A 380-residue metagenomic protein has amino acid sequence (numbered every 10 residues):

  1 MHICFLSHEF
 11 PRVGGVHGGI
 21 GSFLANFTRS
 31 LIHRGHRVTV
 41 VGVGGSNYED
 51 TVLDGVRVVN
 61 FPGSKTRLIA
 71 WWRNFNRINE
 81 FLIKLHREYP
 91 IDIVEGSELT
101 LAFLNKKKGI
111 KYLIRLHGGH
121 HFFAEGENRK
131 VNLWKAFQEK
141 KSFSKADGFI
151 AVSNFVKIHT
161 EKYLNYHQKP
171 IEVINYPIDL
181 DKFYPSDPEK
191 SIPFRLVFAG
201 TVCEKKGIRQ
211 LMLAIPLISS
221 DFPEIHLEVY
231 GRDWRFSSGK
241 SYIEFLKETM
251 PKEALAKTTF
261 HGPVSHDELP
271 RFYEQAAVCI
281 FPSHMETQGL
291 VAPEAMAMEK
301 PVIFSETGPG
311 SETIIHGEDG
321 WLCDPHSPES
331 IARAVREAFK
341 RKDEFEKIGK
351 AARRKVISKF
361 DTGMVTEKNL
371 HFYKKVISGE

Functional and structural regions predicted by a protein language model:
G44, F155, P177: Carbohydrate-associated surface elements
F143, P263, R271-A276: Short alpha-helical donor nucleotide-sugar binding micro-motif in glycosyltransferases
E189-K206, M212-I215, E228: Conserved donor-binding/catalytic core segment of Leloir-type glycosyltransferases
H226-E244: Glycosyltransferase donor-sugar binding loop
K240-V264: Nucleotide-activated donor-binding/catalytic signature segment of Leloir-type glycosyltransferases, i.e., the conserved
H284: Aromatic "clamp/platform" in nucleotide-sugar-dependent glycosyltransferases that forms part of the donor/acceptor
P301-F304, I314: Short hydrophobic beta-strand element within catalytic cores of glycosyltransferases and related nucleotide-activated
H316-G317, W321-P328, E337-D343: Conserved acidic donor-binding segment of nucleotide-sugar-dependent glycosyltransferases
